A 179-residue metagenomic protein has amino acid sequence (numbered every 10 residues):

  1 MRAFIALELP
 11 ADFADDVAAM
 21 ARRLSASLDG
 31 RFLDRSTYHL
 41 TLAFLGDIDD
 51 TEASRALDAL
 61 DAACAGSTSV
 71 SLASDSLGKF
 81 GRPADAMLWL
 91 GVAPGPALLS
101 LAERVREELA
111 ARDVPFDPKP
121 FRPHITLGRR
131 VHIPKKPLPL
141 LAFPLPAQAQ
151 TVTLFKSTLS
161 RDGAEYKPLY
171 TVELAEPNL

Functional and structural regions predicted by a protein language model:
M1-L179: Histidine-dependent nucleotide/RNA phosphoesterase domain, centered on the 2H-phosphoesterase fold with its duplicated
